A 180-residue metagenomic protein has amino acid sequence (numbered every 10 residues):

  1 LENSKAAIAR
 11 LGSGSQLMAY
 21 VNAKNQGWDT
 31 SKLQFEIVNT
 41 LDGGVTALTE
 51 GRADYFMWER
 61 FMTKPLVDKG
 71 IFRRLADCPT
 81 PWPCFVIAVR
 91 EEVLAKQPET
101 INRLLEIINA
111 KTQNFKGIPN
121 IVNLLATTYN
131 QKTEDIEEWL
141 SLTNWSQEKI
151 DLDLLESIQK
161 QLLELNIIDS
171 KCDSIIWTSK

Functional and structural regions predicted by a protein language model:
L1-G12, E106-Q113: Short loop->beta-strand "edge-of-pocket" segments that line small-molecule binding or catalytic clefts across diverse
L1-I8, Q16-K32, A95: Hinge/capping helix and adjacent helix->loop/strand transition within the periplasmic-binding protein
N3, K24-N39, E50-A53, T133-D135 (+1 more regions): A local structural motif
S31, F35-E36, T40-L125: Pocket-lining segment of extracytoplasmic ligand-binding domains
A95-D169: Secondary-structure end/capping motifs
I175-K180: Long, low-complexity C-terminal extensions of enzymes
